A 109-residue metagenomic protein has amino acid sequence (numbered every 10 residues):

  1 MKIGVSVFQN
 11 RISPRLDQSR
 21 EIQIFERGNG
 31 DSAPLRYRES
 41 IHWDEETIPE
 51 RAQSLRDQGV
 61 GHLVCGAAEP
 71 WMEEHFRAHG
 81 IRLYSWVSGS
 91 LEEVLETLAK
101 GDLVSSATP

Functional and structural regions predicted by a protein language model:
M1-E46, E50, D57-Q58, A78 (+1 more regions): Non-catalytic interface/targeting segments
Q53, E74: Surface-exposed charge patches
G61: Short acidic/polar active-site loop segments enriched in Thr and Asp
V64-C65, L83: Conserved SAM-binding loop
A68-E73: Short, glycine/polar-rich helix-capping loops at beta-to-alpha or helix-loop-helix junctions that flank or form
